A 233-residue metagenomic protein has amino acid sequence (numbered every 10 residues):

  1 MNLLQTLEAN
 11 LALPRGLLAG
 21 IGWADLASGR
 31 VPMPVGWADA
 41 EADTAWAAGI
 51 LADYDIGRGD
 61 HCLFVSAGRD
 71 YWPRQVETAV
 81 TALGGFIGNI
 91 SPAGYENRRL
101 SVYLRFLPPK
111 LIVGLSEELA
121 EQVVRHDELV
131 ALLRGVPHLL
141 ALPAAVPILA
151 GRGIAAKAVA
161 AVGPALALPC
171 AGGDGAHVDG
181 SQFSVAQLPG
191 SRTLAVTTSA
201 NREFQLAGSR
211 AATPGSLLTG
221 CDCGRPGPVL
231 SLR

Functional and structural regions predicted by a protein language model:
M1-H61, S66-Q75, A82, R98 (+3 more regions): Nucleotide 5′-phosphate-binding alpha/beta core
N2-N10, H61, L83-R233: Active-site glycine/GP-rich loop and adjacent strand/helix microenvironment that borders small-molecule binding pockets
